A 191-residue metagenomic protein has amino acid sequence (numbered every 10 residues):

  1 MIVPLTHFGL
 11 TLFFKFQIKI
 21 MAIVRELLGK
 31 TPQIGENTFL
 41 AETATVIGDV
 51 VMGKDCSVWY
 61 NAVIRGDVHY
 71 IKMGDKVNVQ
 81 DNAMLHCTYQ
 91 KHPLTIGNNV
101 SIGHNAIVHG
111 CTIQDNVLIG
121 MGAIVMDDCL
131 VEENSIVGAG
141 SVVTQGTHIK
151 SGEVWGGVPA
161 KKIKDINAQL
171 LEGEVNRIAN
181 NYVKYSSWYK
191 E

Functional and structural regions predicted by a protein language model:
M1, L5-T6, M52, E174-N181: Alpha-helical protein-protein interaction elements
M1-I20: N-terminal amphipathic/basic-hydrophobic helices that include classical n-h-c signal peptides and signal-anchor
F14-D55, V63, W188-E191: Extended, small-residue-rich solenoid/repeat segments and analogous flexible loops that form exposed scaffolds
M21-Q33, D67, M73-D75, D81-M84 (+3 more regions): Glycine-rich hexapeptide-repeat left-handed beta-helix
W59: Small cofactor-carrier domains centered on a conserved lysine used for covalent cofactor attachment
S101: Short proline/glycine- and basic residue-enriched helix-capping loop/turn segments at helix->loop/beta transitions
